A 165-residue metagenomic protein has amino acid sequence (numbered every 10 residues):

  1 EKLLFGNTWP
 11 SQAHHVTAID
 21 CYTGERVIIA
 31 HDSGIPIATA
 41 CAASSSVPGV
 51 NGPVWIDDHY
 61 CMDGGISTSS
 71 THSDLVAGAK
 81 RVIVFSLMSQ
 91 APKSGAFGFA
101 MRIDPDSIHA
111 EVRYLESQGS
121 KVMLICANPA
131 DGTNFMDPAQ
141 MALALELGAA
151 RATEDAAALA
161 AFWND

Functional and structural regions predicted by a protein language model:
E1-D165: Patatin-like phospholipase
